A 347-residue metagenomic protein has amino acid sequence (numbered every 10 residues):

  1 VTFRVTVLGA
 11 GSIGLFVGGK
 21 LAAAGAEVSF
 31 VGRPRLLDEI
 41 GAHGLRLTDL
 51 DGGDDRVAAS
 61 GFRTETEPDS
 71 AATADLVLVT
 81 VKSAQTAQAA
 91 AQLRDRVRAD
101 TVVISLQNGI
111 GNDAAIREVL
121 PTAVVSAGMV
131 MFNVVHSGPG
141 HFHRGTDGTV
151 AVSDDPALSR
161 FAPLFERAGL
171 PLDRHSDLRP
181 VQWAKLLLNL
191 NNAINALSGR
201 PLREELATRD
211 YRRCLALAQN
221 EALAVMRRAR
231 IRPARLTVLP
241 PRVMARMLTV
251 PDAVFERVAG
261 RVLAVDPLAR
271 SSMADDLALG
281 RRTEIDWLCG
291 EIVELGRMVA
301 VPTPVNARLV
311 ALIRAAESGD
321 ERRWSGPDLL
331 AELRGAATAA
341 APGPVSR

Functional and structural regions predicted by a protein language model:
V1-G53: NAD(P)+-binding Rossmann beta1-loop-alpha1 motif at the extreme N-terminus of oxidoreductases
G9, G32, V81, Q107 (+1 more regions): Short beta-strand/turn micro-motifs composed of small residues that flank or help shape donor/cofactor-binding pockets
V57-H143: Rossmann-like NAD(P)(H) cofactor-binding subdomain of soluble oxidoreductases
N108-R200: Rossmann-fold dinucleotide-binding core
G199-C214: Active-site lid/adjacent beta-loop-alpha segment flanking the redox-cofactor pocket in flavoenzymes
A216, N220-R347: NAD(P)-dependent Rossmann-like dehydrogenase/reductase catalytic/cofactor-binding core
